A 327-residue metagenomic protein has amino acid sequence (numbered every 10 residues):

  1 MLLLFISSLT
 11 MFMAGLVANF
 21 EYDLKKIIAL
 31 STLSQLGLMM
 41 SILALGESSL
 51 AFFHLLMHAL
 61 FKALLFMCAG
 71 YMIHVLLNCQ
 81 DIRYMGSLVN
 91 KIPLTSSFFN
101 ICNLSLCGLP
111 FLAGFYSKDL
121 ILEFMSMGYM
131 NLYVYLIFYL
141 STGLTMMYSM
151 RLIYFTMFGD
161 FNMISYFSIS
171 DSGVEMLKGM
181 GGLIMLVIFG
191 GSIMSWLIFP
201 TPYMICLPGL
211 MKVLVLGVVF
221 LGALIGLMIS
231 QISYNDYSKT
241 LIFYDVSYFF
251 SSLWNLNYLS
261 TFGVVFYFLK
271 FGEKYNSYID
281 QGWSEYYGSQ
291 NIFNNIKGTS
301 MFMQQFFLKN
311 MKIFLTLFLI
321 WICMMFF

Functional and structural regions predicted by a protein language model:
M1-F327: Core, highly hydrophobic multi-pass alpha-helical transmembrane subunits of bioenergetic inner membranes
